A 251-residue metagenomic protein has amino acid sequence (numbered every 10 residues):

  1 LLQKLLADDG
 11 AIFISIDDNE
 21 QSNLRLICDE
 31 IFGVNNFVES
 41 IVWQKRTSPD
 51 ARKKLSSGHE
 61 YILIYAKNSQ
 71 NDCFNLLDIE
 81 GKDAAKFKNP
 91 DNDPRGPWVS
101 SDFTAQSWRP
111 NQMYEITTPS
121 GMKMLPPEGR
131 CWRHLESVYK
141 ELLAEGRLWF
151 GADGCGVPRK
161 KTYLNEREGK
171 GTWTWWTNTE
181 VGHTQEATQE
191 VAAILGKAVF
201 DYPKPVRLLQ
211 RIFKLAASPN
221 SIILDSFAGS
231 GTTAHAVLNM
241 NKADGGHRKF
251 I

Functional and structural regions predicted by a protein language model:
L1-I222, D244: Class I S-adenosyl-L-methionine
L209, S221-M240: A phosphate-binding catalytic loop at a beta-strand-loop-alpha-helix junction that coordinates phosphoryl groups
M240-G246: Post-Walker A helix-loop "phosphate-sensing" segment adjacent to the P-loop in P-loop NTPases
K249: Residues at the starts of beta-strands that form the adenosine-phosphate
